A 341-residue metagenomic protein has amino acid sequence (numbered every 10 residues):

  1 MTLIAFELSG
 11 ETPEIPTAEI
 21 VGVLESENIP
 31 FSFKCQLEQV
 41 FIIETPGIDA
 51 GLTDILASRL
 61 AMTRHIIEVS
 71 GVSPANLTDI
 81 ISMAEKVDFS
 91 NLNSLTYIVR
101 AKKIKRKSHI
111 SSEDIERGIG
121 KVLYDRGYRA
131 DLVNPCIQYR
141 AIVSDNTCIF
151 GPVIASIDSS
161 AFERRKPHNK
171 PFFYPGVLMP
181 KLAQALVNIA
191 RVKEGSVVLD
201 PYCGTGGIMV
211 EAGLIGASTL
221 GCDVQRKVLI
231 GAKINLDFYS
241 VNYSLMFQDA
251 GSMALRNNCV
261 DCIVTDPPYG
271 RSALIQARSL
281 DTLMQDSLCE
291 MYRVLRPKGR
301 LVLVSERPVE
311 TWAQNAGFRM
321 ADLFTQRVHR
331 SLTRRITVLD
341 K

Functional and structural regions predicted by a protein language model:
M1-M62, L77-K86, I104-I115, D125 (+1 more regions): Class I S-adenosyl-L-methionine-dependent methyltransferase catalytic core
V87-L92: N-terminal, Lys/Arg- and Ser/Thr-rich interaction peptides
N93-I104, S108-D131: Long recognition/docking surfaces used for binding and targeting
